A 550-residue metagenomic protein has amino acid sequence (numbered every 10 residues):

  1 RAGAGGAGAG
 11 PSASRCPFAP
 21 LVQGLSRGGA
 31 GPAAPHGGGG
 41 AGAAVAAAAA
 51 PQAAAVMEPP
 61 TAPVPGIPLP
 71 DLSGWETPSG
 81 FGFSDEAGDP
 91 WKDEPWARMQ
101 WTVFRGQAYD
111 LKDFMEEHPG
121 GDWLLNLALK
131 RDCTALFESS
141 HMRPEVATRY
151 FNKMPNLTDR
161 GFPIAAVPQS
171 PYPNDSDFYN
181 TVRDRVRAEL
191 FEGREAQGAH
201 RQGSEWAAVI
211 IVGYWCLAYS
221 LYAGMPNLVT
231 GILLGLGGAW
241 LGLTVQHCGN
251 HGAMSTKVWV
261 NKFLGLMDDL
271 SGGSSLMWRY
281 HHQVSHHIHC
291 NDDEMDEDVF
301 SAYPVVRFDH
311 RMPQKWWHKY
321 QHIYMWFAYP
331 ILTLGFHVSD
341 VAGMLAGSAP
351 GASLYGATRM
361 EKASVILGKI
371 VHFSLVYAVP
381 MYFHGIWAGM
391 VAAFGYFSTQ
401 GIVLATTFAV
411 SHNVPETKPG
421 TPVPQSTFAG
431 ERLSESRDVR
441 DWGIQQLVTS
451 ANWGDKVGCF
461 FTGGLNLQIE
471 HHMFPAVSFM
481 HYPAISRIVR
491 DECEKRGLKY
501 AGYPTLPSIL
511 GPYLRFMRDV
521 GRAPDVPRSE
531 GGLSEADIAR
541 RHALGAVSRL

Functional and structural regions predicted by a protein language model:
R1-S12, R27-P51: Intrinsically disordered, low-complexity regions enriched in glycine and serine
S14-R27, G31, A46, A50-E192: B-type heme-binding environments
D85-W96, Q100-F104, P171, R185-V209 (+3 more regions): Asp/Glu-centered strand-loop micro-motifs enriched in Gly/Pro and often flanked by an aromatic residue
Q197-G242, L270, H322-L334, G356-T407 (+1 more regions): Alpha-helical bilayer-embedded segments of polytopic membrane proteins, i.e., transmembrane/intramembrane helices
L233-A357, Q425-P524: Membrane-embedded catalytic scaffold of the fatty acid hydroxylase/desaturase
Y382, V391-A429, V520, S534 (+1 more regions): Extended hydrophobic/aromatic segments used for targeting, binding, or gating
R522-S534: A eukaryote-biased signal for long
G532-R549: Acidic, carboxylate-rich catalytic segments that either coordinate divalent cations
